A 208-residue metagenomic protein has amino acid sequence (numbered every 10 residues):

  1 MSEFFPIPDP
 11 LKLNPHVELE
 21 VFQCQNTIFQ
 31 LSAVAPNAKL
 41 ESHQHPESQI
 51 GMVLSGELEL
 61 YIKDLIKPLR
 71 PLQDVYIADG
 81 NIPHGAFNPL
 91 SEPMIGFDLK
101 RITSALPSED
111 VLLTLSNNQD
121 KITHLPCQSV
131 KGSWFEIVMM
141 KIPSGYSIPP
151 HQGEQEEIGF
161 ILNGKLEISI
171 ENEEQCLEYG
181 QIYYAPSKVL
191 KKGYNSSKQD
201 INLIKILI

Functional and structural regions predicted by a protein language model:
M1-I28, Y76, S91-W134, V138: A short, N-terminal "cap"/entry segment at the start of jelly-roll beta-barrel domains of the cupin/DSBH fold
K12-H16, I28-H45, T123, E136-G153 (+1 more regions): Conserved short histidine dyad/triad with adjacent acidic residue
Q30, Q49, L65-I66, V138 (+3 more regions): Short, conserved secondary-structure segments in the cores of folded domains
A33, H45-L60, K141-I142, G153-E167: Short, conserved beta-strand element in jelly-roll/cupin
P36, P46, L65, I82-P83 (+6 more regions): A generic "binding-loop/recognition-motif" signal
I50, L54-L65, Y76-A86: N-terminal intrinsically disordered, low-complexity, charge/repeat-rich segments that act as generic
L65-G80, E171-K188: Short acidic-glycine-tyrosine-enriched beta hairpin
G80-A105, S187-I208: Ligand-binding loop in jelly-roll beta-barrel domains
